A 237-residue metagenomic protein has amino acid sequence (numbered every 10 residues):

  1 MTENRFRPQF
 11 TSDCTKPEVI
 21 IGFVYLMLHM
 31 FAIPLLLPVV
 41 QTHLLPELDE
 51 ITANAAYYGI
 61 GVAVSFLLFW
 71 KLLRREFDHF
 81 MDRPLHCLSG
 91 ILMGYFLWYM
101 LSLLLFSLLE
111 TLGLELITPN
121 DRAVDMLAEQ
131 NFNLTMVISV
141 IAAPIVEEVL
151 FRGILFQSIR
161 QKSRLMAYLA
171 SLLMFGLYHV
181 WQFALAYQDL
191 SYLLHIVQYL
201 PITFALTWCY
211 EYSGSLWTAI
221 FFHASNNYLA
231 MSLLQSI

Functional and structural regions predicted by a protein language model:
T2-L28, E50-N54, L73-L103, S107 (+1 more regions): Interfacial transmembrane-helix boundary/kink motif in multi-pass membrane proteins
P17-L72, T118-M126, L134: Alpha-helical transmembrane segments in multi-pass membrane proteins
G22-L35, A55-A63, C87, I91-Y99 (+8 more regions): Alpha-helical transmembrane spans of integral membrane proteins, capturing the lipid-embedded, hydrophobic core of TM
L35-L45, L109, V180-A186: Juxtamembrane "helix-exit" motif on the non-cytosolic side of transmembrane helices
V39-I51, E110-E115, S158-L169: Membrane interface segments of multi-pass transport proteins and intramembrane proteases
L44-D49, R75-A143: Juxtamembrane helix-loop-helix connectors linking adjacent transmembrane helices in multi-pass membrane enzymes
L67-F77, C209-Y212: Structural signal for the C-terminal ends of transmembrane alpha-helices and the immediately following loop
L103, Q130-I237: Transmembrane helix-loop-helix hairpins at the membrane interface of multi-pass integral membrane proteins
